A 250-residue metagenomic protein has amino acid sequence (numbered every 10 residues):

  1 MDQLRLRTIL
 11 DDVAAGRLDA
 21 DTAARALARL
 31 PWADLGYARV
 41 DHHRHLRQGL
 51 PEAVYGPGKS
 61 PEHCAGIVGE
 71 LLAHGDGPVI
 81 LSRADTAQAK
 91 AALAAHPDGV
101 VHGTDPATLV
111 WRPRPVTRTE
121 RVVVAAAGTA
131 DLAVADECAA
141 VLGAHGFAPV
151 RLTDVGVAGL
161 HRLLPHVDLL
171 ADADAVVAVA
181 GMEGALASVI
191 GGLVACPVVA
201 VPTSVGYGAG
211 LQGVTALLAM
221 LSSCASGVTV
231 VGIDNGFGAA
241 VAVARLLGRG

Functional and structural regions predicted by a protein language model:
M1-T86, K90, A94-A95: Long amphipathic alpha-helical segments
E62-C64, D131-D136, L160-H161, A180-I190 (+2 more regions): Short glycine/serine/threonine-rich phosphate/pyrophosphate-binding segments that cradle anionic phosphate groups
A95-P97, L193-V194, C224-S226: Short, structured coil segments at secondary-structure junctions
V110, V150-L169, V214-T215, V231-G232: Glycine-rich oxoanion-binding loops at beta->alpha junctions
T119-R162: Glycine-rich phosphate/diphosphate-binding loop of Rossmann-like nucleotide-binding domains
A126, V205, A209-G250: C-terminal binding/interaction regions
P165-T203: Glycine-rich phosphate-binding loop
